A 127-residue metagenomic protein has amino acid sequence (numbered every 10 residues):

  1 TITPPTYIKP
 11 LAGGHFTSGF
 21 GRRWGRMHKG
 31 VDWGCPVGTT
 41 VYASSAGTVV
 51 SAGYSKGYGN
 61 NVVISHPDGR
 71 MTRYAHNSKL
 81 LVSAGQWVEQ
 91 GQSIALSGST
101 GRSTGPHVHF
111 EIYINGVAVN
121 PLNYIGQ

Functional and structural regions predicted by a protein language model:
T1-T3: Ser/Thr/Gly/Pro-rich low-complexity, disordered linker/stalk segments of secreted and cell-surface proteins
P5-Q127: Catalytic cores of peptidoglycan-degrading enzymes
